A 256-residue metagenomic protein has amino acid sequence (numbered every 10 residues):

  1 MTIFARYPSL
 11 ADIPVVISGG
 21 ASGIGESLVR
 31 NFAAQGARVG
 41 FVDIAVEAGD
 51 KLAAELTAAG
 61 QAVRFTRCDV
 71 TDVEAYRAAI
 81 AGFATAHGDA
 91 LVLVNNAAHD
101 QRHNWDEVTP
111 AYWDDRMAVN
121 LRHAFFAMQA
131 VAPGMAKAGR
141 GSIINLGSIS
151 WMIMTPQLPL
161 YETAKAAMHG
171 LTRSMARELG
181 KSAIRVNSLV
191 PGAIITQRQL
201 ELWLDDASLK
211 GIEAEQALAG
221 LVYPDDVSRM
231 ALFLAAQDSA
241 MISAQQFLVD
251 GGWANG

Functional and structural regions predicted by a protein language model:
T2-Y7, I153, L232, S243-G256: Short C-terminal tail/terminal secondary-structure segment of NAD(P)H-dependent dehydrogenase/reductase domains
N104-M117, L209-I212: Substrate-binding pocket helix/loop in short-chain dehydrogenase/reductase
V108, M154-E162, S174: Active-site loop-to-helix junction immediately N-terminal to the catalytic Tyr of the SDR YXXXK motif in Rossmann-fold
M128, A164, T172: Active-site helix of classical SDR
P133, R177-K181, A240: Alpha-helical segment proximal to the catalytic Tyr-Lys
S148: Residue(s) in the substrate-gating loop at a strand-loop-helix junction that position the organic substrate next
Q216-V227, D238: A conserved structural motif in NAD(P)-dependent oxidoreductases
